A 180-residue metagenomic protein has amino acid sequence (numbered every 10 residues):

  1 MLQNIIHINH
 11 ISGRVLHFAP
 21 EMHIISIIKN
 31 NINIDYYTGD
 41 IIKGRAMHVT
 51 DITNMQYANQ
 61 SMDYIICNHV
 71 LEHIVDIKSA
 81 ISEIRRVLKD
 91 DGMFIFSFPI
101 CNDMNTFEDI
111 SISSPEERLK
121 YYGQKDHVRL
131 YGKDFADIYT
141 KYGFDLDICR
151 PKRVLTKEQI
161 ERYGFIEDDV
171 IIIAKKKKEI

Functional and structural regions predicted by a protein language model:
M1-I11: N-terminal juxtadomain amphipathic helix that follows a signal peptide/anchor or precedes a small N-terminal auxiliary
H10-N54: Class I SAM-dependent methyltransferase SAM/SAH-binding core
I11-S12, I32, A58-Q60, D90 (+1 more regions): Residue-level preference for short coil/turn positions at secondary-structure junctions
I52-I65: A short acidic, Gly/Pro-enriched loop at the edge of an enzyme's catalytic core that lines a small-molecule cofactor
N54, E72, N102: Active-site micro-motifs of SAM-dependent methyltransferase domains
D63-V75: A short SAM/SAH-binding and catalytic strip from SAM-dependent methyltransferases
V75-I84, K89-I180: S-adenosyl-L-methionine-dependent methyltransferase catalytic module, highlighting the catalytic core
